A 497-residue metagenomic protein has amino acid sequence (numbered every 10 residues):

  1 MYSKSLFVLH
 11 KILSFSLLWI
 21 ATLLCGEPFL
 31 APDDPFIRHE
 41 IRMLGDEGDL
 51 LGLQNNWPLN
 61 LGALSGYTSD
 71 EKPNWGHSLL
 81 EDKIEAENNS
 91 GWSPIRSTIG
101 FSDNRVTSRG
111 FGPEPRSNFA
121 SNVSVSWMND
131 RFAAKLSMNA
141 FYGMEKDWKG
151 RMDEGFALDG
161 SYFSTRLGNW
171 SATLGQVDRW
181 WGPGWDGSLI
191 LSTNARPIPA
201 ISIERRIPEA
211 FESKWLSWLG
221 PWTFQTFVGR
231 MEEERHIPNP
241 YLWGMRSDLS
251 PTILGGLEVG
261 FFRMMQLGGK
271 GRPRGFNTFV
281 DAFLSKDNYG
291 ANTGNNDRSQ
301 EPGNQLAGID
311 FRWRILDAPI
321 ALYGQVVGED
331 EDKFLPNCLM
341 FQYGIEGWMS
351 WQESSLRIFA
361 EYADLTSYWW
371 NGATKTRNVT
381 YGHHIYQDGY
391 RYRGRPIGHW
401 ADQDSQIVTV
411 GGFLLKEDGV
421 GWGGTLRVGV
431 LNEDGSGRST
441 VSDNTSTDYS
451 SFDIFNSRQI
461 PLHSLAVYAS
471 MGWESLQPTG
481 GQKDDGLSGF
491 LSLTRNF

Functional and structural regions predicted by a protein language model:
M1-L9: N-terminal secretory signal peptides that target proteins for export/translocation
H10-L17: Sec-dependent signal peptide hydrophobic core
I20-L23: N-terminal signal peptide c-region/cleavage motif recognized by signal peptidases
P28-P35, H39-R42, D46-S250, S355-Y362 (+3 more regions): Outer-membrane beta-barrel channel domains
A133, W180, A200-Q387, Q403-V410 (+5 more regions): Signature for the C-terminal beta-barrel architecture of outer-membrane proteins
S247, D485-F497: Outer-membrane beta-barrel "beta-signal"
S450-Q459, V467: C-terminal structured "cap/appendage" subdomains that terminate the fold
H463-Q482, G486-F490: Long mid-to-C-terminal assembly/interaction modules of large eukaryotic proteins
